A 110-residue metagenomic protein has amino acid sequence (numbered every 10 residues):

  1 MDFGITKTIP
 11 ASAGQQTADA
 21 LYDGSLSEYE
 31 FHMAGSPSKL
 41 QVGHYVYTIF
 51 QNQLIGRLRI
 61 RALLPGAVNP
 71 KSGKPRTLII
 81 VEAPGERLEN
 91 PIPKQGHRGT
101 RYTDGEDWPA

Functional and structural regions predicted by a protein language model:
M1-V42, P75-T77, G85-A110: Compositionally biased, charged N-terminal/linker segments
H44-I49: Short conserved beta-strand and strand-loop elements enriched in small hydrophobics with frequent Asp/Gly
I55-G66: Short beta-strand-centered aromatic/proline hotspots
R59, I80-E82: Short, well-ordered beta-strand micro-motif
L64-I80: Short, solvent-exposed secondary-structure boundary/capping segments
